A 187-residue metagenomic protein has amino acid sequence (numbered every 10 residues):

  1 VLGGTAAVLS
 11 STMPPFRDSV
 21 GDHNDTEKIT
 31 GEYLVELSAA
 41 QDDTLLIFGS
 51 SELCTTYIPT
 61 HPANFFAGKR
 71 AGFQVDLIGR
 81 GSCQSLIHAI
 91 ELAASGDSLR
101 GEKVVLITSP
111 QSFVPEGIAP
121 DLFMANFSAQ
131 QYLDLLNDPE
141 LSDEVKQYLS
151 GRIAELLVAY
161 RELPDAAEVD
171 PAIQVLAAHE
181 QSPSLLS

Functional and structural regions predicted by a protein language model:
V1-S187: Extracellular glycan-modifying ectodomains
